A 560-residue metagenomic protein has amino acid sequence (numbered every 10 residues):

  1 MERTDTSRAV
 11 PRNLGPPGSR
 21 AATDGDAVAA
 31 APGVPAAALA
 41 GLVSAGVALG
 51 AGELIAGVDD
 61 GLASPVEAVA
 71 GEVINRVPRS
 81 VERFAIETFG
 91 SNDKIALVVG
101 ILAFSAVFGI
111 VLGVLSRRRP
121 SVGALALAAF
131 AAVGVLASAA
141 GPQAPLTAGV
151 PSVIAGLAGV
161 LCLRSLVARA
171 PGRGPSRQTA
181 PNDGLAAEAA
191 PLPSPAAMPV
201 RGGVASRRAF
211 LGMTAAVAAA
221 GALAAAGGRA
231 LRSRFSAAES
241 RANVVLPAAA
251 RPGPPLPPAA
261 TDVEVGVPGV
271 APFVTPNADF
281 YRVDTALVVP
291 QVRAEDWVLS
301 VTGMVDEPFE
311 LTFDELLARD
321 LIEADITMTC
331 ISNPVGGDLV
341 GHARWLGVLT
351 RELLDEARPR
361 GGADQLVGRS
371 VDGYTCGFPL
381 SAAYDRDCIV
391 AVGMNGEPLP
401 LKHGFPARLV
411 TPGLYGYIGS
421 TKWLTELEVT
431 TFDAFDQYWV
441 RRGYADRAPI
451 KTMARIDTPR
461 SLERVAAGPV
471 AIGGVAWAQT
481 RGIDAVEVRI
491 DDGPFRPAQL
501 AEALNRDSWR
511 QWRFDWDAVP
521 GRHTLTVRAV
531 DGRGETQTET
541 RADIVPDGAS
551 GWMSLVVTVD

Functional and structural regions predicted by a protein language model:
M1-S121: Membrane-anchoring hydrophobic segments
D5-A30, R169-R201: Intrinsically disordered, low-complexity terminal tails and inter-domain linkers enriched for S/T/G/P/D/E
V28-A36, D93, A139, Q143-T147 (+2 more regions): Juxtamembrane/transmembrane-helix boundary motifs in multi-pass membrane proteins
P32, A36-A40, S44, A96-G100 (+7 more regions): Alpha-helical transmembrane segments of integral membrane proteins
V58-L62, N92, R118-R119, R169 (+3 more regions): Membrane-interface elements of multi-pass transporters and channels
I95-G184: Membrane-embedded alpha-helical segments of integral membrane proteins
A106-V107, R119-V122, P142-L146, V160-L161 (+2 more regions): Structured, non-membrane catalytic/scaffold regions adjacent to prosthetic-group chemistry
P195-A218: N-terminal secretory signal peptides and thylakoid transit peptides that target proteins across membranes
